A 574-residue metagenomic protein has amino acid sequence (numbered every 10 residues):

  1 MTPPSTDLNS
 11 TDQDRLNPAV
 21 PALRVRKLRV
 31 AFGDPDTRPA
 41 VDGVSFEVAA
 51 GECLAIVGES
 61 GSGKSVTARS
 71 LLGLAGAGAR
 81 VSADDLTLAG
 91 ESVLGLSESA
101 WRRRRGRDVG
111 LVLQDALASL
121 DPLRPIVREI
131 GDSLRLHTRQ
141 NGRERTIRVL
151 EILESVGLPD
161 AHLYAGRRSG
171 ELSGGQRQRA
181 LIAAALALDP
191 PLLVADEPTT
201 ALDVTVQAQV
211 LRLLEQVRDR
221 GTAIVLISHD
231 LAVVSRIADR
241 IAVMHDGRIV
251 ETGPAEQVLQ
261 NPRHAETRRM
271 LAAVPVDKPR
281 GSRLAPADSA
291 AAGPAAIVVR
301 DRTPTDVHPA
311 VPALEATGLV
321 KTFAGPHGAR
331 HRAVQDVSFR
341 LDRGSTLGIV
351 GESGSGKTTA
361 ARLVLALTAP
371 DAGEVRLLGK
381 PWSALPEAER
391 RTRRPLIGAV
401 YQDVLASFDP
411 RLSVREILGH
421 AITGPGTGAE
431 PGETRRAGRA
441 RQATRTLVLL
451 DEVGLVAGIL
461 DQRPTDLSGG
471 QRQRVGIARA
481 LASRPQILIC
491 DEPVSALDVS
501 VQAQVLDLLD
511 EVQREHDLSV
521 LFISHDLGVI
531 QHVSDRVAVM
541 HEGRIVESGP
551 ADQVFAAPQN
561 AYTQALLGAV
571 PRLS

Functional and structural regions predicted by a protein language model:
L72, G76, L365: Helix-to-loop junction immediately C-terminal to a conserved catalytic motif
R80-S92, G373-P381: Conserved ABC transporter NBD signature motif
V93-G110, R128, L136, D219 (+7 more regions): ABC ATPase NBD coupling module
G106, G170, L188, R220 (+1 more regions): Conserved signature/switch motifs of ABC ATPase nucleotide-binding domains
E144-L163, A440-G458, L567-G568: Conserved ABC ATPase "signature" region
R168-L172, Q176, R463-L467, Q471: Conserved ABC ATPase signature
A180, A185-A187, L481: ABC ATPase C-loop
I249-G253, I545-G549, A557: ABC ATPase "signature
